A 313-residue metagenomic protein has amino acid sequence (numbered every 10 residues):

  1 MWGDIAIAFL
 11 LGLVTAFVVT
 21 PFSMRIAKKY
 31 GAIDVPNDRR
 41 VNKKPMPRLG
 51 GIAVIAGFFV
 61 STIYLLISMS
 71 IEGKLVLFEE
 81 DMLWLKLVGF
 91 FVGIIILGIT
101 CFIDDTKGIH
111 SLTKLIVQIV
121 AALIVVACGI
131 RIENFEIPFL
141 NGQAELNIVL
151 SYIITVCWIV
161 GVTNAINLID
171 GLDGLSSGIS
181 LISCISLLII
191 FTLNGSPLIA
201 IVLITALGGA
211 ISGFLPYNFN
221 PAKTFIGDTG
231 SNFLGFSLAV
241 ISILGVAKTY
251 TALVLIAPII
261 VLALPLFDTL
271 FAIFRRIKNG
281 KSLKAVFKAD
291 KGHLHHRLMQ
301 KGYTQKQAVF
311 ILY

Functional and structural regions predicted by a protein language model:
M1-G31, G57-I99, A165, L175-Y313: Alpha-helical transmembrane segments
G31-A32, K107, I137-L146, K284: Membrane interface segments of multi-pass transport proteins and intramembrane proteases
V35-L49: Juxtamembrane helix-capping/reentrant segments at transmembrane boundaries
K44-P47, E79-L87, L140-I153: Short aromatic-rich membrane-water interface segments that cap or initiate transmembrane helices in multi-pass membrane
S61-L77, G98-I109, A127-L140: Transmembrane alpha-helix boundary signature
E79-V125: Hydrophobic alpha-helical hairpins/lids featuring a short glycine-rich hinge
V92-I99, V117-C128, I132, I154-V162 (+2 more regions): Membrane-embedded alpha-helical core segments of multi-pass
